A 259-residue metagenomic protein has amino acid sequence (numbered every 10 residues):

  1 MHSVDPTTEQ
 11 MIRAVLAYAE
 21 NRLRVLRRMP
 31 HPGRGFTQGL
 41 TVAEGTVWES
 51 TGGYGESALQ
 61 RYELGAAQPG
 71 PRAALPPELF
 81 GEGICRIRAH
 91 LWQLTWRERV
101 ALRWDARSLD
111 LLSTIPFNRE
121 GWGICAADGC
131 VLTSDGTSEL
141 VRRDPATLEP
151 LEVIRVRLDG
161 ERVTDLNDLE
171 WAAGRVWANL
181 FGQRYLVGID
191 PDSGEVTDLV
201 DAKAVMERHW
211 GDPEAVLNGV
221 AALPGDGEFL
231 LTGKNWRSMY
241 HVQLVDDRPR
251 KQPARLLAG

Functional and structural regions predicted by a protein language model:
R13-G33, L64-Q68: A short helix->beta-strand "capping" segment at the edge of beta-propeller domains
R24-P30, Q68-A74, D110-I115, E152-E161 (+2 more regions): A short beta-strand motif characteristic of beta-propeller blades
L26-A58, R72-C85, W122, G233-Y240: Beta-strand-rich domains and repeat architectures in extracellular enzymes and scaffolds, especially beta-propellers
G33-E44, P77-I87, F117-V131, G160-G174 (+1 more regions): Beta-rich, blade/repeat-based domains predominating in secreted/periplasmic proteins but also intracellular
W48-G55, L91-E98, V131-T137, A178-G182 (+1 more regions): Conserved beta-strand positions in repeat-built beta-propeller and related beta-rich domains
E63-A67, D105-L109, P145-L148, D190-G194 (+1 more regions): Short loop/turn segments that connect beta-strands within beta-propeller blades
A67-R103, L109-G123: Blade-loop segments of beta-propeller domains
A101-D159: Hydrophobic, well-structured mid-protein blocks that either form specific transmembrane helices
